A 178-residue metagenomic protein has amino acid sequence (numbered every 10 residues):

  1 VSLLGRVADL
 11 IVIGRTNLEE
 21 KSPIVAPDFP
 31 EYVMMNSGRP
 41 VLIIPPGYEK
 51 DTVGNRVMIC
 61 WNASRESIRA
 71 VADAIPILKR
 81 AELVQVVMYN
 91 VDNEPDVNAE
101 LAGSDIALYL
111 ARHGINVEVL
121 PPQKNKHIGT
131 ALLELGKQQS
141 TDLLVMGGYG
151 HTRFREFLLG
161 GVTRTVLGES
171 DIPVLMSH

Functional and structural regions predicted by a protein language model:
V1-I11, R112-L144, G150-F157, I172: Structural beta-alpha unit
V1-V87, G168-H178: Intrinsically disordered or low-complexity boundary/linker segments at protein termini and domain junctions
S2, G54-N55, A70, P95-E100 (+2 more regions): Short, well-ordered secondary-structure micro-motifs
E19-E20, D92-V97, K124-K126, T152-R153: Short, small-residue-enriched loops and turns at beta-alpha junctions that line or gate enzyme active sites
A26-F29, E100-S104, L135, L158-T163: Charged helix-capping and loop-helix junction motifs
E31, A72, L108, L133 (+1 more regions): Active-site phosphate/pyrophosphate- and oxyanion-stabilizing loops and adjacent acidic/basic residues in soluble
V84-H113, E134: Acidic, proline/glycine-rich short linear motifs
M88, P121, G147-G148, M176-H178: Active-site proximal loops enriched in glycine and acidic residues that flank catalytic Cys/His/Asp and coordinate
